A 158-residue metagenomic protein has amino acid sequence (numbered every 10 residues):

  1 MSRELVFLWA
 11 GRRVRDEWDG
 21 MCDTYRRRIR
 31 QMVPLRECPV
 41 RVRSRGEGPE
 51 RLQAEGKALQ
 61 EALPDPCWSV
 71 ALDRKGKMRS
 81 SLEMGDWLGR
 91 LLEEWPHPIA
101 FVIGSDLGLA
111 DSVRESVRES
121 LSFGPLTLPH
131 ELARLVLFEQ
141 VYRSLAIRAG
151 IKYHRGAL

Functional and structural regions predicted by a protein language model:
M1-I29: N-terminal beta1-alpha1 ligand-phosphate binding loop
F7, V70, G104, L137: Conserved RecA-like P-loop NTPase ATPase core
L8-A10, C38, V102: Short hydrophobic segments within beta-strands
R13, R74-K77, S105-G108: Short glycine-rich anion-binding loops that position phosphate/pyrophosphate groups of nucleotides and phosphorylated
D19-C22, S81-G85, R114, R134: Conserved strand-to-helix beginnings and helix N-cap segments that scaffold or border functional pockets
P34-A100: S-adenosyl-L-methionine/SAH cofactor-binding core of RNA-modifying enzymes
G89-P125: A mid-sequence interfacial segment
D111-A157: Structured adenosyl-cofactor binding patch, chiefly the S-adenosyl-L-methionine
